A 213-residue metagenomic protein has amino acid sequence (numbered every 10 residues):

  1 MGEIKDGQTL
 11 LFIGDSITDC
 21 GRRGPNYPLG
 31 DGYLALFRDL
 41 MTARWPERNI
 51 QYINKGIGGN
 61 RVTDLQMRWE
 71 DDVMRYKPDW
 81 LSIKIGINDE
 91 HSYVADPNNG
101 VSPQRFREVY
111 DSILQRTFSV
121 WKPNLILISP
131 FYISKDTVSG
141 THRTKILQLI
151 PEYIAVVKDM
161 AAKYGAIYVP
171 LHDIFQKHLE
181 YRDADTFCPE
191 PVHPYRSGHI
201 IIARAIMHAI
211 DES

Functional and structural regions predicted by a protein language model:
E3-P28: Short glycine-rich His-centered loop
I4-D6, D31, L36-Q51, D64-S213: Alpha-helical cap/lid subdomain in secreted, periplasmic, or secretory-pathway luminal O-acyl-processing enzymes
I13-S16, I57-G58, I85-I87: Glycine-rich beta-strand-to-loop/alpha-helix junction loops that act as flexible
T18, R61, S129: Ser/Thr-centric signal marking residues that sit in or immediately flank functional binding/regulatory motifs
I53-R61: Short beta->alpha junction loops
